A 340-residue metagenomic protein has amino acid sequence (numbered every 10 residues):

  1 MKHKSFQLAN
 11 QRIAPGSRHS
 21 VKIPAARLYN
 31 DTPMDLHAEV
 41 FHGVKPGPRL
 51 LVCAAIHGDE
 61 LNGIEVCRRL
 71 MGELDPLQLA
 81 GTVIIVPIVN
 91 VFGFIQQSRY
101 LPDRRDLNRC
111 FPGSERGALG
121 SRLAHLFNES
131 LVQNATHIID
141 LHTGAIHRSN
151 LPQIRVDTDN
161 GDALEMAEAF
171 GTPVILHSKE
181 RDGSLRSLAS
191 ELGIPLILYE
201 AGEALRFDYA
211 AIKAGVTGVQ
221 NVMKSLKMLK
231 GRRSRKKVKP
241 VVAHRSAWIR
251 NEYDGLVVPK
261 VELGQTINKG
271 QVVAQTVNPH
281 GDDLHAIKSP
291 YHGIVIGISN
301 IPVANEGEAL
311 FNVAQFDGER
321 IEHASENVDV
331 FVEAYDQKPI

Functional and structural regions predicted by a protein language model:
M1-I340: Structured catalytic-domain cores with a bias toward divalent-metal coordination
